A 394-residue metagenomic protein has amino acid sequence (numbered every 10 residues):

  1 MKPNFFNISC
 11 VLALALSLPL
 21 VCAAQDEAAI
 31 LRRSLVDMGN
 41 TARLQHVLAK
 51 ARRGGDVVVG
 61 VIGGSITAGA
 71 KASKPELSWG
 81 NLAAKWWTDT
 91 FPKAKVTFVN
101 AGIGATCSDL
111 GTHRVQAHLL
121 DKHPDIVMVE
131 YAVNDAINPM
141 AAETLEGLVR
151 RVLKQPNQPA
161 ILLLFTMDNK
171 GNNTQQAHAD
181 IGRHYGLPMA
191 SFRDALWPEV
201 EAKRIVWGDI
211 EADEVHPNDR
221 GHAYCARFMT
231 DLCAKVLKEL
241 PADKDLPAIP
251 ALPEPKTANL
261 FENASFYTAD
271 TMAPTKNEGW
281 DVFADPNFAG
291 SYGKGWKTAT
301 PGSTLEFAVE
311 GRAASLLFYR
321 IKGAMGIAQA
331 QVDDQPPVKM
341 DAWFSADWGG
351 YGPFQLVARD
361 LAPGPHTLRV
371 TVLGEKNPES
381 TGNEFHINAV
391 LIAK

Functional and structural regions predicted by a protein language model:
M1-V61, T67-K74, K85-A94, D121-D125 (+3 more regions): N-terminal secretory targeting modules
E27-L31, R43, A160-F165, N173-I210 (+1 more regions): Extracellular serine-dependent O-acyl
D37-T41, V59-G60, A72-G80, G104 (+7 more regions): Solvent-exposed, acidic/flexible segments
L48, G60-I62, A68, S108-A142: Oxyanion-hole/transition-state-stabilizing segment in secreted/luminal serine hydrolases and related acyltransferases
V58-I62, T97-G102, D125-Y131, A160-F165 (+1 more regions): Structural recognition of the beta-strand scaffold that forms the well-ordered cores of secreted hydrolase catalytic
S65-A68, I103-S108, A132-N138, P159 (+3 more regions): Solvent-exposed loop/turn segments at secondary-structure junctions within structured extracellular/periplasmic domains
G80-D109: Mobile, glycine- and charge-enriched loop segments and immediately flanking short secondary-structure elements within
E130-N134, E143-D180: Active-site segments of SGNH/GDSL-like serine hydrolases that catalyze O-acetyl group transfer/hydrolysis on lipids
